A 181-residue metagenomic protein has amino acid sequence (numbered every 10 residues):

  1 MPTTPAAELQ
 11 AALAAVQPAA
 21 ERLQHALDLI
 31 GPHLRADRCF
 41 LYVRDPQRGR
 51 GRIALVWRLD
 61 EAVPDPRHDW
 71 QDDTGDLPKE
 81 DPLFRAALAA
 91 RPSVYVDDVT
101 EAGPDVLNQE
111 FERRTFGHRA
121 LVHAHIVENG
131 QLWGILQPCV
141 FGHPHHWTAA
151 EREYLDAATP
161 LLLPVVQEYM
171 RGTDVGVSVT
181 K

Functional and structural regions predicted by a protein language model:
M1-H25, P32, I53, V165-K181: Signal-transmission linkers at sensory-effector interfaces
Q10-A15, A26-R35, L41-D45, L88 (+1 more regions): Short regulatory alpha-helical segment in sensory/regulatory domains of signaling proteins that mediates
G31, F40-G75: GAF sensory/regulatory domain recognition with acknowledged cross-activation on helical regulatory dimers
L83, R91, D97-A120: Signal-transducing coupling segments at domain and membrane junctions
R119-V127: A short, aliphatic-rich beta-strand micro-motif
I126-L136: Short hydrophobic/glycine-rich mini-motifs in sensory/regulatory modules that couple input to downstream signaling
E128, H146-Q167: Amphipathic alpha-helical "output/dimerization" segments
I135-H146: Short beta-strand-to-loop transition segments that serve as allosteric relay/switch motifs in sensory/regulatory domains
